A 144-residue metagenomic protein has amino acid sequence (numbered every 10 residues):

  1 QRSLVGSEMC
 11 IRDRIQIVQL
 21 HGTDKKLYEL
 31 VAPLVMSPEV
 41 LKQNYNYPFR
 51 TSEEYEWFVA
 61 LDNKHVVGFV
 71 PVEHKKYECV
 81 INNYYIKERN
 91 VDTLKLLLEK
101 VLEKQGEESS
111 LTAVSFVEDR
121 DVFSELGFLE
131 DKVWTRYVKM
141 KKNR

Functional and structural regions predicted by a protein language model:
Q1-I11: Single conserved hydrophobic/aromatic residue that forms the stacking wall/gate of nucleotide- or nucleobase-binding
R12-N44: Short amphipathic alpha-helix that is part of the acyltransferase structural core
S37-W57, L61: Active-site rim helix/loop that mediates acceptor-substrate recognition in acyltransferases
V59, K64-E73, V80: Conserved beta-strand in the GNAT
E73-R89: Conserved acetyl-CoA binding element of GNAT-fold acetyltransferases
R89-K104: Conserved acetyl-CoA-binding loop-helix of GNAT-fold acetyltransferases
Q105-V117: Conserved GNAT acetyl-CoA-binding A-motif
F116-T135: Conserved active-site alpha-helix within GNAT-family acetyltransferase domains
